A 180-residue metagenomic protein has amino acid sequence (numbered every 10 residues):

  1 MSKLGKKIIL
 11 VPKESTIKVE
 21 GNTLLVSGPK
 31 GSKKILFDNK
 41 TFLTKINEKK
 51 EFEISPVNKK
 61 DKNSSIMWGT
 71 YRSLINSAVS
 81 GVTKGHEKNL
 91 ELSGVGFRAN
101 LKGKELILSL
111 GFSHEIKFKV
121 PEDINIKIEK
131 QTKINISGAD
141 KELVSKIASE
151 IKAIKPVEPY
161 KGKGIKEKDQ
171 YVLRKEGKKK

Functional and structural regions predicted by a protein language model:
M1-K180: Ribosome-associated RNA-binding proteins
